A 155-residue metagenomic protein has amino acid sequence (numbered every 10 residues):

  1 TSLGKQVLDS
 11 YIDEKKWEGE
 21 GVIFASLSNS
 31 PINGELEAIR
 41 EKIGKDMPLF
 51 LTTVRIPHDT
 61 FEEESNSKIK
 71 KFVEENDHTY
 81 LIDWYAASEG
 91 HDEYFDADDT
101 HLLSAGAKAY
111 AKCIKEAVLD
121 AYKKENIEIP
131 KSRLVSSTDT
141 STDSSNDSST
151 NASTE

Functional and structural regions predicted by a protein language model:
T1-A38, I56-E63, S67: Conserved SGNH/GDSL esterase-like catalytic core that processes O-acyl groups on lipids and polysaccharides
D13-W17, L27, E41-P48, K70 (+2 more regions): Sec-exported extracytoplasmic/periplasmic mature domains
E20-S26, P48-T53, Y80-D83: Structural recognition of the beta-strand scaffold that forms the well-ordered cores of secreted hydrolase catalytic
N29-H58, S88-D99: Contiguous hydrophobic segments
T60-D139: Catalytic His-Asp segment of secreted/periplasmic serine-dependent ester chemistry enzymes
P130-E155: Ser/Thr/Gly/Pro-rich low-complexity, disordered linker/stalk segments of secreted and cell-surface proteins
